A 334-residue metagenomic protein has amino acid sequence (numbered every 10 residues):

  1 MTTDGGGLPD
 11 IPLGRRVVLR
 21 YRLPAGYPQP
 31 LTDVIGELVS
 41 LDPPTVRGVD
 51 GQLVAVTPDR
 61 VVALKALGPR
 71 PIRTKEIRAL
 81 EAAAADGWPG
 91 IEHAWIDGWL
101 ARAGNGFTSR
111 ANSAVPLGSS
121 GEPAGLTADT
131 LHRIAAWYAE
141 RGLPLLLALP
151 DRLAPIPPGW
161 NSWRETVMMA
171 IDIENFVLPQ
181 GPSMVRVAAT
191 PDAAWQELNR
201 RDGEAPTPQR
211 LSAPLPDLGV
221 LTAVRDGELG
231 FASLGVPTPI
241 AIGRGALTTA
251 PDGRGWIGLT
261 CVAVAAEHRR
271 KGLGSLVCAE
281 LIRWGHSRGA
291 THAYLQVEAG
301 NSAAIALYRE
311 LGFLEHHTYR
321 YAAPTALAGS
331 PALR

Functional and structural regions predicted by a protein language model:
T2-V18, G26-T32, V39, V54-A139 (+2 more regions): N-terminal charged segments
L100, L126-T207, A322-A323: Acyl-donor-binding surface of acyltransferase catalytic domains
F107-N112, T248-L259, R269: A conserved beta-turn-beta hairpin within the catalytic core of GNAT-like acetyltransferases that forms part
V115-A124, V262-R269, E298: A short, internal acetyl-CoA/4′-phosphopantetheine-binding micro-motif in the GNAT/acyltransferase core
L126-A135, C261-A266, R270-S287, H292 (+1 more regions): Conserved acetyl-CoA-binding loop-helix of GNAT-fold acetyltransferases
R141-P150, G285-Q296: Conserved GNAT acetyl-CoA-binding A-motif
L147-L153, A266, L295-I305, Y321-A328: Conserved beta-strand-loop-alpha-helix junction that forms the acyl-donor binding cleft
P179-I257: Flexible, substrate/cofactor-facing loop regions flanked by secondary structure within enzyme catalytic domains
